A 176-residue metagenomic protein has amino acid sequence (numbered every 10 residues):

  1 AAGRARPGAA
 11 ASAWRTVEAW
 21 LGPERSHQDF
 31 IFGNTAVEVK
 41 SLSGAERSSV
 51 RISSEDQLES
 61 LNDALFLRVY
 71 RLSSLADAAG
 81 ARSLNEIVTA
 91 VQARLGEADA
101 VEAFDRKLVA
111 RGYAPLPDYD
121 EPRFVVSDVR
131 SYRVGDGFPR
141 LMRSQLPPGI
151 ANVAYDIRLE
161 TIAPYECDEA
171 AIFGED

Functional and structural regions predicted by a protein language model:
A1-R25, L42-D176: Nucleic-acid endonuclease domains
R4, F30-S43: Conserved catalytic cores of phosphodiester-cleaving nucleases, focusing on short active-site segments
